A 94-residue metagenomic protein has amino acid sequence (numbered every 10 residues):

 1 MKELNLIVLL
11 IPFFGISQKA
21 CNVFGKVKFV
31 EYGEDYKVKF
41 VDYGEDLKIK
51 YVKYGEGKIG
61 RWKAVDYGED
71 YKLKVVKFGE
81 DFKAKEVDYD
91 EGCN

Functional and structural regions predicted by a protein language model:
M1-A20: Bacterial Sec-dependent N-terminal signal peptides
Q18-N94: Repetitive, compositionally biased segments used for assembly/scaffolding
